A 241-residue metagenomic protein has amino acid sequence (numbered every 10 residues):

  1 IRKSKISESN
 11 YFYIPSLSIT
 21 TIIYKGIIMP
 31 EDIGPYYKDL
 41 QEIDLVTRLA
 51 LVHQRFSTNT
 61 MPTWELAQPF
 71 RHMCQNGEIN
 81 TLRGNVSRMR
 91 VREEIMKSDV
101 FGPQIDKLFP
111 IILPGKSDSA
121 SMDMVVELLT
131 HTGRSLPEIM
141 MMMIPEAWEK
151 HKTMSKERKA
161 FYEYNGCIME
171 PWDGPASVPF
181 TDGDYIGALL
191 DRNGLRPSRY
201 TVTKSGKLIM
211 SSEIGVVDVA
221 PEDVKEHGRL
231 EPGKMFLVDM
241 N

Functional and structural regions predicted by a protein language model:
I1-N241: Conserved short alpha-helical segments that host acidic/polar catalytic motifs at enzyme active sites
